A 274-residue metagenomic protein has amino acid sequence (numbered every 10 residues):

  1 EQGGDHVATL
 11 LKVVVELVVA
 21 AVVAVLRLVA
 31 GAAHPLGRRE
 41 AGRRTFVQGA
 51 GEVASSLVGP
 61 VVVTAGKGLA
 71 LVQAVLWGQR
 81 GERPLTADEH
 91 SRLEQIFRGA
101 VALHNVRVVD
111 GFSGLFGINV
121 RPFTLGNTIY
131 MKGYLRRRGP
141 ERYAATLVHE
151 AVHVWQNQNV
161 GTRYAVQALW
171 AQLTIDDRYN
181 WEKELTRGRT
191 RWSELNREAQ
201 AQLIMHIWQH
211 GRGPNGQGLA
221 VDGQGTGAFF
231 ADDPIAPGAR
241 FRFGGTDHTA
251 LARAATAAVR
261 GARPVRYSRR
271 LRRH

Functional and structural regions predicted by a protein language model:
G3-R43, V47-L69: A hydrophobic membrane-anchoring feature enriched in long, contiguous, low-charge segments that mark signal-anchor
T9-K12, V19-R27, G59, Q73-A74 (+3 more regions): Metalloprotease/metallohydrolase-associated module, dominated by Zn2+-dependent proteases
G66-Q79: Acidic/histidine-rich, surface-exposed loop or edge segments in extracytoplasmic proteins
Q79-F123: Auxiliary, metal-adjacent structural segments of Zn-dependent hydrolase domains
L93, N127, L147-H149, H153 (+1 more regions): Generic structural signal for small/hydrophobic residues in well-ordered secondary structure, especially within
G111-L115, I129, R136-R137, V152 (+2 more regions): Short, solvent-exposed loop/turn segments at secondary-structure junctions
F116-P122, T128-V148, R189-E194: Short pre-active-site segment immediately N-terminal to the catalytic Zn-binding motif
A151-L169: Catalytic Zn2+-binding segment of zinc metalloproteases
